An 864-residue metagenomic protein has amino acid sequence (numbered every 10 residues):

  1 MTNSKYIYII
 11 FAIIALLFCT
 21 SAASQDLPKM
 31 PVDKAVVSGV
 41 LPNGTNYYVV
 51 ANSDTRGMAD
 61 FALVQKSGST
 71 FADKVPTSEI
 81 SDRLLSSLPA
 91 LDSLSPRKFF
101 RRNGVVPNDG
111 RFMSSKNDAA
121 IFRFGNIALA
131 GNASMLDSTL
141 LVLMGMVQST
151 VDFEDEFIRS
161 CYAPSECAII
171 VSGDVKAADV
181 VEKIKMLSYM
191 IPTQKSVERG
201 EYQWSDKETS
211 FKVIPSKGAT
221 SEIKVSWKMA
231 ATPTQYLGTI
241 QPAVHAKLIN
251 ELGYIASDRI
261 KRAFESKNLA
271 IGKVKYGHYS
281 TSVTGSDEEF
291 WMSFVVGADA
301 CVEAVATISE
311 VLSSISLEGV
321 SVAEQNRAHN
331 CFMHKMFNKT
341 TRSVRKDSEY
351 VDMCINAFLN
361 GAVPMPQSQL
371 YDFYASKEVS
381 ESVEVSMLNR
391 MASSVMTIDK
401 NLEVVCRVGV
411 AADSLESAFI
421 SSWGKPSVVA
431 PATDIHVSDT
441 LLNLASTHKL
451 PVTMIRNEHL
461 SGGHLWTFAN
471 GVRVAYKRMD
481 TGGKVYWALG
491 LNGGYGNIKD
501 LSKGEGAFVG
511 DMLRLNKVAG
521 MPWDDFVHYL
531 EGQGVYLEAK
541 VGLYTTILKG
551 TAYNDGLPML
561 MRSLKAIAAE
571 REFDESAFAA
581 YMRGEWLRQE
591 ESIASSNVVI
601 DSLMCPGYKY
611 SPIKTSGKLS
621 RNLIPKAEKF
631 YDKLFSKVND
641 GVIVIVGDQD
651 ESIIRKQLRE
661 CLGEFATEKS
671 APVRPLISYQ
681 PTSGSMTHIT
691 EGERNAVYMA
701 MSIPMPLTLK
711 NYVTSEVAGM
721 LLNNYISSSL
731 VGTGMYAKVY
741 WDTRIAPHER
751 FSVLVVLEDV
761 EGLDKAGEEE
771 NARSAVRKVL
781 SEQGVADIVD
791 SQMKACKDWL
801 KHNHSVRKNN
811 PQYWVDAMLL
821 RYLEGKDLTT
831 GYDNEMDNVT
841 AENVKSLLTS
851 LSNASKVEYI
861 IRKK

Functional and structural regions predicted by a protein language model:
M1-I10: Bacterial N-terminal signal peptides that target proteins for export
I9-F18: Bacterial N-terminal signal peptides
A23-A51, A168-I170, K176-A230, T234-G238 (+14 more regions): Proteolytic maturation boundary segments
V50, T55-D82, L94-Q148, D152 (+15 more regions): M16 family metallopeptidases and their MPP-like homologs
F112-S114, I158-C161, I214-P215, T281-T284 (+6 more regions): Replace "in large, NTP-powered and nucleic-acid-processing enzymes" with "in large, NTP-powered factors and other
